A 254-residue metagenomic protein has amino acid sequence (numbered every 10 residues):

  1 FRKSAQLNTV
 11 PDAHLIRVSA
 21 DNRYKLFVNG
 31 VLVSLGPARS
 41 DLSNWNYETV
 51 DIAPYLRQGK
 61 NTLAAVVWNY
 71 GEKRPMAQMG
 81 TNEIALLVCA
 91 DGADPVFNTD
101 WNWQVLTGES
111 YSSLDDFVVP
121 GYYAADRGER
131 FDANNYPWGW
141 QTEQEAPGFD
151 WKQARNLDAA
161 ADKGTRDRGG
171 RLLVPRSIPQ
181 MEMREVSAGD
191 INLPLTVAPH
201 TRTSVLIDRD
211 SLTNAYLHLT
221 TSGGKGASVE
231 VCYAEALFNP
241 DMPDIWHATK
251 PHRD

Functional and structural regions predicted by a protein language model:
F1-D254: Extracellular/oxidizing-compartment recognition motifs
